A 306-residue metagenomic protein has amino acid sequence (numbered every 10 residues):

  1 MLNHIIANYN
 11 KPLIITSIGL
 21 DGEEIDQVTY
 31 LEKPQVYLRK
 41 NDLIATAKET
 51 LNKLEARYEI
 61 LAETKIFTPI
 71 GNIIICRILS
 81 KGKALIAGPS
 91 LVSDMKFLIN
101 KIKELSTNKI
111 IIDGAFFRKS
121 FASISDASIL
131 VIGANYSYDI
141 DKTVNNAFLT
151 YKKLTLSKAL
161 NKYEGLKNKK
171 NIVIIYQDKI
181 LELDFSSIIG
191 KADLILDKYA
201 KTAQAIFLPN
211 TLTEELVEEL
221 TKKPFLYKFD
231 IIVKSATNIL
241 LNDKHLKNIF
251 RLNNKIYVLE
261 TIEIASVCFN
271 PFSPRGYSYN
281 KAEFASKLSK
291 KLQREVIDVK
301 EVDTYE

Functional and structural regions predicted by a protein language model:
M1, E263-A265, E295: A short pocket-lining beta-strand/turn micro-motif at the edge of beta-sheets
L2-N3, A282: Short amphipathic alpha-helical segment that frequently serves as the phosphate-/nucleotide-binding helix
N3-R77: N-terminal phosphate/diphosphate-binding loop that engages ATP/GTP or pyrophosphate donors across diverse enzyme folds
I14-S17, I86-G88, K109-G114, V296-K300: General beta-strand structural signal in soluble alpha/beta enzymes
V28-T46, S125-I129, F225-F229, K290-V296: Active-site regions of enzymes building and remodeling cell-envelope glycoconjugates
R77-P89: Short, basic, glycine/proline-bearing loop/turn elements
L91, M95-K291, T304: Conserved catalytic-core segment of NTP-binding enzymes
K300-E306: Binuclear metal-ion centers of metallo-dependent hydrolases, dominated by the metallo-beta-lactamase
